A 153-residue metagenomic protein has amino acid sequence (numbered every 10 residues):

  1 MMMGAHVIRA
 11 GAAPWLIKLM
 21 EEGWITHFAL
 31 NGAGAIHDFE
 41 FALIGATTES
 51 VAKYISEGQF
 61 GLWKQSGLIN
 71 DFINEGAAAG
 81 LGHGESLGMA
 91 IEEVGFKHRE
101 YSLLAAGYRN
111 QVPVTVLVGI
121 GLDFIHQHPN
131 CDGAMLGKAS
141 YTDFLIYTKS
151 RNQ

Functional and structural regions predicted by a protein language model:
M2, V7-I36: Active-site cofactor/substrate anionic-group-binding motifs, chiefly glycine- and Lys/Arg-rich phosphate-binding loops
M3-A5, N31-A33, F39, V94 (+2 more regions): Fold-independent oxyanion-binding glycine-rich loops and adjacent beta-strand/coil segments at enzyme active sites
G11-W15, D38-G45, H126-N130: Short acidic, glycine/serine/threonine-rich loops at helix termini
W15-M20, Y108-R109, N130-G133: Short, solvent-exposed amphipathic alpha-helical segments in soluble enzyme and RNA/protein-processing domains
M20-G23, G61, A105-R109, K149-Q153: Solvent-exposed alpha-helices and their adjacent loops that cap or buttress functional pockets in soluble metabolic
E21-A33, K53-E57, P113-V118, D143 (+1 more regions): Short, acidic/small-residue loops that bind anionic groups at enzyme active sites
H37, T47-Q111, T115-V116: Ligand-binding beta-strand-loop-alpha-helix segment within the catalytic cores of soluble metabolic enzymes
L117-Q153: Conserved mixed alpha/beta catalytic, RNA-binding, or beta-rich assembly cores of soluble enzyme, regulatory
